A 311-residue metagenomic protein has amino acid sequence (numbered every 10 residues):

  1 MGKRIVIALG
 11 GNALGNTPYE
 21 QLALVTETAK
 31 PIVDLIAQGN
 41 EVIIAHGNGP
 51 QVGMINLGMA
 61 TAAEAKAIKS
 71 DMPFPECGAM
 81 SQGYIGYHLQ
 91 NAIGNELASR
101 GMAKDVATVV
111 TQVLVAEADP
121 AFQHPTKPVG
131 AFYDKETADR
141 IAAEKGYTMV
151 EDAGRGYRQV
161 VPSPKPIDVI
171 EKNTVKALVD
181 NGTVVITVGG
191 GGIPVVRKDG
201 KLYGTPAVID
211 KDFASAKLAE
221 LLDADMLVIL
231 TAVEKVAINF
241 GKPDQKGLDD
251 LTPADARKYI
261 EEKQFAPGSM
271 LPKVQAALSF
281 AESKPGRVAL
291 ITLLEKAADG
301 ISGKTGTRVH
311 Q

Functional and structural regions predicted by a protein language model:
G2-Q311: C-terminal catalytic "cap/lid" subdomain
